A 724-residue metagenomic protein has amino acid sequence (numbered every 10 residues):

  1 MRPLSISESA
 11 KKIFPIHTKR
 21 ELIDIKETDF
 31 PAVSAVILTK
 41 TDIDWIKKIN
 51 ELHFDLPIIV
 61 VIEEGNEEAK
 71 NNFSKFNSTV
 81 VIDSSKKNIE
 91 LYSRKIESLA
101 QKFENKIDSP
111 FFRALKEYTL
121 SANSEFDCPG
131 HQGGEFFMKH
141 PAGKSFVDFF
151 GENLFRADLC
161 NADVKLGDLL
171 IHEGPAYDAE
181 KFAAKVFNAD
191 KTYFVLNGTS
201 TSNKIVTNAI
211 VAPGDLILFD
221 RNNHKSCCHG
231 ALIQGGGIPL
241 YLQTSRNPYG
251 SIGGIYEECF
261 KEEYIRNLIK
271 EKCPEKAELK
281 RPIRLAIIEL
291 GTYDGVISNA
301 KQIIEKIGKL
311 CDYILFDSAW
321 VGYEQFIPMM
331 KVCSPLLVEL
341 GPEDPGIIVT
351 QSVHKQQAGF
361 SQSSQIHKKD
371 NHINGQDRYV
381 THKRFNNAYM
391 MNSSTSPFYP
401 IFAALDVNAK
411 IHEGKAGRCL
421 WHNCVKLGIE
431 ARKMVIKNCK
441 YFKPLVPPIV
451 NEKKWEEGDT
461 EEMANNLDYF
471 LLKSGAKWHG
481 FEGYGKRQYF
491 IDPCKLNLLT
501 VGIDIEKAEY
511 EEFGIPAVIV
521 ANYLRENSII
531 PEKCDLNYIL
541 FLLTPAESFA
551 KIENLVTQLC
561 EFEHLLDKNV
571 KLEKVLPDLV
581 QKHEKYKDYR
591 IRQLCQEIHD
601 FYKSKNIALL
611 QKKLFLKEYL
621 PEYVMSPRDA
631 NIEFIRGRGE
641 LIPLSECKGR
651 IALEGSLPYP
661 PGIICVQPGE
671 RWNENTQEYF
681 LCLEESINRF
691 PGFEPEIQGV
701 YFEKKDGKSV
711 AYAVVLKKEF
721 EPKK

Functional and structural regions predicted by a protein language model:
M1-L4: Mature N-terminal, pre-catalytic/accessory segment of carbohydrate-active enzymes
S7, H17-T28, T39-E51, D55 (+4 more regions): Conserved PLP-enzyme active-site core in the AAT-like
S7-K165, E173, K185, Y264 (+2 more regions): Non-catalytic terminal extensions of PLP-dependent enzymes
V33-V36, K165-L169, D190-K191, L285-E289: Short, basic, glycine/proline-bearing loop/turn elements
P141-Q234, L240: Long, structured ligand/cofactor-binding scaffold of large enzymes
E173-Y177, S396-Y399, V518: Alpha-helix N-cap/helix-start motif at coil-to-helix transitions, marked by capping-box chemistry
T192-Y193, T350, S528-E532: A short linear hydrophobic-aromatic micro-motif
Y193, A286-E289, I539-T544: Short glycine-rich or small-residue beta-strand-to-loop segments that form or flank ligand, phosphate, metal/Fe-S
